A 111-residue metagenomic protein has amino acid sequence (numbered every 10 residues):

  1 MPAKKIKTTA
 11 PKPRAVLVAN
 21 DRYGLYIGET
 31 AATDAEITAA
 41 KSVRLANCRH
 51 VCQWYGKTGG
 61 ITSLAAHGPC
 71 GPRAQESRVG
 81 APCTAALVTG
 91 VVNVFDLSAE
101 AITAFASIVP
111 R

Functional and structural regions predicted by a protein language model:
A3-R111: Conserved RNA-binding domains used in RNP assembly and mRNA/RNA metabolism
